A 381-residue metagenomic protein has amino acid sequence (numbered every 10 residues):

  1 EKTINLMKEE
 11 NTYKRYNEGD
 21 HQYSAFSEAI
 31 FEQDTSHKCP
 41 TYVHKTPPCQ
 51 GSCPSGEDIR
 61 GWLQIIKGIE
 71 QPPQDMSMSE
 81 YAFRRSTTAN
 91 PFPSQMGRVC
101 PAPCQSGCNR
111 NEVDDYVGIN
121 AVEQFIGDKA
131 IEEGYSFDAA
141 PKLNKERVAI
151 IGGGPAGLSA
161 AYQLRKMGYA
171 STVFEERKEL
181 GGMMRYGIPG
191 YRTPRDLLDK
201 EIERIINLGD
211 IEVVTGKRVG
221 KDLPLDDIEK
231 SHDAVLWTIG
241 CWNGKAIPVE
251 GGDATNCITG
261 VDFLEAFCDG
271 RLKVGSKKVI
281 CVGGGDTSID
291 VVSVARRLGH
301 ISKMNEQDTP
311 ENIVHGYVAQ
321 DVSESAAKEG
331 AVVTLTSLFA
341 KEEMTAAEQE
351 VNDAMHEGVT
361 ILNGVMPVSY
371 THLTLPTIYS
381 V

Functional and structural regions predicted by a protein language model:
E1-R147, R195, V235-N256, V261-L264 (+1 more regions): Ferredoxin-type iron-sulfur electron-transfer modules and their immediate structural context
E80-N90, V122, M184-D233, A346-T360 (+1 more regions): N-terminal Rossmann-like dinucleotide/flavin-binding domain of flavoprotein oxidoreductases that bind FAD/FMN
A149-F174, V214-P224, N243-K245, D262-A346: Rossmann-like dinucleotide/flavin-binding elements
G181-Y186, S302-K303: Gly-rich Lys/Arg/Thr-decorated short loops/hinges at beta-loop-alpha junctions or inter-strand turns that position
S323, P367-Y370: Short, compositionally biased segments
N363-V365: Phosphate/diphosphate-binding loops
H372, T377-V381: Single conserved hydrophobic/aromatic residue that forms the stacking wall/gate of nucleotide- or nucleobase-binding
